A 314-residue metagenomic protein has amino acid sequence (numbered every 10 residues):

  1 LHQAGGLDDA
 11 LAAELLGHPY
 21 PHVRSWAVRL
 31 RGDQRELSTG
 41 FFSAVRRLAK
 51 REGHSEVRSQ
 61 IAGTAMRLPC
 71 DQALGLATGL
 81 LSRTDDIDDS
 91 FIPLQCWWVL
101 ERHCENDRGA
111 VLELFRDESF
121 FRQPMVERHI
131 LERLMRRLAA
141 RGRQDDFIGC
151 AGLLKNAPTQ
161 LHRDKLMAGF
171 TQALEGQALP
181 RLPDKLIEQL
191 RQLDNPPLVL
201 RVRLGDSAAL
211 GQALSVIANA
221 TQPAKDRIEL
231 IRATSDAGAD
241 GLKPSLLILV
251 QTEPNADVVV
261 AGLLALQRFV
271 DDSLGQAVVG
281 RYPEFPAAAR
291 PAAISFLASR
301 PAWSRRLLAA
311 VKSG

Functional and structural regions predicted by a protein language model:
L1-G314: Long, ordered, helix-rich scaffold segments
